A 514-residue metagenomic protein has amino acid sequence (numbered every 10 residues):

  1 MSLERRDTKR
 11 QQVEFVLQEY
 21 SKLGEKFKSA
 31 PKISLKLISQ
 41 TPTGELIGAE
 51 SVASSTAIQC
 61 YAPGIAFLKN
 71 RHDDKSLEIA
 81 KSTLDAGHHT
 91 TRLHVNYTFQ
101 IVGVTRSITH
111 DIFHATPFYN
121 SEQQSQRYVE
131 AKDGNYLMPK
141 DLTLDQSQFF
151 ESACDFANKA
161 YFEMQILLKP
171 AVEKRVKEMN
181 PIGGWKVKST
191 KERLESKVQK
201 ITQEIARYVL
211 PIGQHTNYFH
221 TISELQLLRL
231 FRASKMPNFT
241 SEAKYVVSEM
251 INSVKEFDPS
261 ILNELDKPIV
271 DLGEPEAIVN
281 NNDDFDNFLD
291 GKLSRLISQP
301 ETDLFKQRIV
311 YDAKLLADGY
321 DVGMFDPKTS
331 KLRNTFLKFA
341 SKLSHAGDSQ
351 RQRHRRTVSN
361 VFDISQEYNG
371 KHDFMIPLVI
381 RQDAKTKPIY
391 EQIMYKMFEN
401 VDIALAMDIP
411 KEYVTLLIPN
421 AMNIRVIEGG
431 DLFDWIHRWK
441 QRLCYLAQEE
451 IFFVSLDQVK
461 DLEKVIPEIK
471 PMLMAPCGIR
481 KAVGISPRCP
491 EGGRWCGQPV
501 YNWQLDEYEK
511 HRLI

Functional and structural regions predicted by a protein language model:
M1-I514: A conserved ligand/cofactor-binding region detector
